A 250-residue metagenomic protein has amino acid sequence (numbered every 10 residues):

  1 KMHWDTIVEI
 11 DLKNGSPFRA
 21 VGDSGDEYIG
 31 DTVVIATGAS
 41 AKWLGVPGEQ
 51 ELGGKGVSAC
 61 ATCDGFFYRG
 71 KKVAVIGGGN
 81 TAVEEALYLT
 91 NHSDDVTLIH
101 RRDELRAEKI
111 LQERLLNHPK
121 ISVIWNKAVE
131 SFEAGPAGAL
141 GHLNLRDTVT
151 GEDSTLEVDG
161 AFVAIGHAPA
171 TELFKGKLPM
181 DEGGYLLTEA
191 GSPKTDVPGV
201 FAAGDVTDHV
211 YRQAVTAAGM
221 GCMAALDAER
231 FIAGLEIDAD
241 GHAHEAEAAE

Functional and structural regions predicted by a protein language model:
M2, I35, A59, V123-W125 (+1 more regions): A structural signal for the hydrophobic beta-strands that form the central parallel beta-sheet of Rossmann-like
M2-G22, E27-I29, T90-A190, R230-E250: A Rossmann-like FAD-binding core segment of flavoenzymes
W4-D5, G54, R69-K71, N126 (+1 more regions): Phosphate-coordination loops involved in phosphoryl transfer and adenosine-cofactor binding
I29, I35-T37, V75, V163-A164: Redox-cofactor binding/interface segments in oxidoreductases and associated redox assembly factors
S40, G45, Q50-F67, I165-Y211 (+3 more regions): FAD-site-proximal beta/loop scaffold in flavoenzymes
G77-G79: Glycine-rich Rossmann-fold phosphate-binding loop(s) that bind the pyrophosphate of adenine dinucleotide cofactors
A82-V83: N-terminal Rossmann-fold NAD(P) dinucleotide-binding loop
